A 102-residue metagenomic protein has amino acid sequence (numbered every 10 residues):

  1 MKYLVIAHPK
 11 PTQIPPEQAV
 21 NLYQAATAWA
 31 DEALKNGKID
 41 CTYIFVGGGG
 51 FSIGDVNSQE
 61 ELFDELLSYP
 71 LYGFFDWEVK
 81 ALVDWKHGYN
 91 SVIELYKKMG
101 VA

Functional and structural regions predicted by a protein language model:
M1-A102: Conserved, structured core segments of small domains
